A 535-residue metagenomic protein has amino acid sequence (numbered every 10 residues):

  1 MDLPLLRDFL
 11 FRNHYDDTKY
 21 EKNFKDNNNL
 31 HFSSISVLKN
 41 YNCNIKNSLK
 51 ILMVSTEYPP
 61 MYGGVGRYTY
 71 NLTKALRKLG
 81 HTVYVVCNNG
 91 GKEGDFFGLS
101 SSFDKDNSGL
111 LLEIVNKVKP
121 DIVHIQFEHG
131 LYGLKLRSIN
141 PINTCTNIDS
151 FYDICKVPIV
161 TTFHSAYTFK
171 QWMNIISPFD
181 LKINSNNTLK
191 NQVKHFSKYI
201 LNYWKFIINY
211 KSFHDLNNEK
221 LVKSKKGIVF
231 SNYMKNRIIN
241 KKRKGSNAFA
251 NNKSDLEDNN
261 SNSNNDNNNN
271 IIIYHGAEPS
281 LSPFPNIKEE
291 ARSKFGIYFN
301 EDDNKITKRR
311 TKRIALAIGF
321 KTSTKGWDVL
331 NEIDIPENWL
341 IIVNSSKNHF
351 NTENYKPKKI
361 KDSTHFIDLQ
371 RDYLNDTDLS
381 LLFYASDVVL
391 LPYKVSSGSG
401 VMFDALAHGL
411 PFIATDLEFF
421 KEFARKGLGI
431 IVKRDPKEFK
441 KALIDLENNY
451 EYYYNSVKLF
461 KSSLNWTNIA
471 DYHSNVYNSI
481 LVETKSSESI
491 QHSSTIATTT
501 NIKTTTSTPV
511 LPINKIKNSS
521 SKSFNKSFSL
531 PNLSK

Functional and structural regions predicted by a protein language model:
T146-I154, P178-K226: Membrane-proximal helix-turn-helix segments that form the acceptor-binding/catalytic region of lipid-linked
K170, W204-E257, N268-N270, A277-L281: A short, active-site helix/loop in glycosyltransferases that binds the activated sugar's phosphate group
P283-T307: A short helix/loop element that forms part of the nucleotide-sugar donor recognition site in Leloir-type
Y298-K325, N331-D334: Conserved donor-binding/catalytic core segment of Leloir-type glycosyltransferases
V343-S345, E353-S380: Nucleotide-activated donor-binding/catalytic signature segment of Leloir-type glycosyltransferases, i.e., the conserved
P411-A414: Short hydrophobic beta-strand element within catalytic cores of glycosyltransferases and related nucleotide-activated
K426-K437, L443-Y450: Conserved acidic donor-binding segment of nucleotide-sugar-dependent glycosyltransferases
E451-V482: A charged, aromatic-enriched C-terminal amphipathic alpha-helix characteristic of glycosyltransferases across folds
